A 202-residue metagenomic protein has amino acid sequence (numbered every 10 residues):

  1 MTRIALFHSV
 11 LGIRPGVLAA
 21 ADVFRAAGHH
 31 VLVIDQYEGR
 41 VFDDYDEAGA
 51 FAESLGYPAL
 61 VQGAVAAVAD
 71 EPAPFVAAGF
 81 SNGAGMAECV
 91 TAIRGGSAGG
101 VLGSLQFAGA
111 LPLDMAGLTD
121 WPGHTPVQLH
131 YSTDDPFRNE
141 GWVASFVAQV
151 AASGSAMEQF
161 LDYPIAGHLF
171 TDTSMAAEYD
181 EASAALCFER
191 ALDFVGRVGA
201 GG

Functional and structural regions predicted by a protein language model:
M1-P72, F170-D172: Serine-hydrolase catalytic machinery in alpha/beta-hydrolase-like enzymes
E71-F80: Alpha/beta-hydrolase fold nucleophile elbow
G79-A87: Gly/Ala-rich beta-loop-alpha elbow adjacent to hydrolase catalytic centers
S97-L111: A conserved short beta-strand
P122-V127, S155-M157: Short, proline-enriched alpha-helix->beta-strand connector loops that line the catalytic pocket of alpha/beta-hydrolase
G123, L129-Y131, Y163: Short beta-strand/loop motif that positions the catalytic acidic residue of the alpha/beta-hydrolase fold
P136-S145: Conserved alpha/beta-hydrolase "acid-adjacent" motif
M157-G202: C-terminal catalytic histidine-bearing segment of alpha/beta-hydrolase fold enzymes
